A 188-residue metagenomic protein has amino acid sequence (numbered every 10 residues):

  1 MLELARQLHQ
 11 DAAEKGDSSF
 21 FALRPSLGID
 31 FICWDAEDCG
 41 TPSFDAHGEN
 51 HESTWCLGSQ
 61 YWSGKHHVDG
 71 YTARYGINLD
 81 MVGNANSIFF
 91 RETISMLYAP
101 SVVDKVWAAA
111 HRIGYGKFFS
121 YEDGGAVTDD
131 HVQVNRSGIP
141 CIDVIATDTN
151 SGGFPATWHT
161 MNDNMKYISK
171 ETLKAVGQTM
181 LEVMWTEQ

Functional and structural regions predicted by a protein language model:
L2-Y98: Acidic/histidine-rich catalytic neighborhood of metal-dependent amide-processing enzymes
Y75, V82-Q188: Active-site-adjacent substrate-binding region of metalloamidase/peptidase-like peptide-processing proteins
